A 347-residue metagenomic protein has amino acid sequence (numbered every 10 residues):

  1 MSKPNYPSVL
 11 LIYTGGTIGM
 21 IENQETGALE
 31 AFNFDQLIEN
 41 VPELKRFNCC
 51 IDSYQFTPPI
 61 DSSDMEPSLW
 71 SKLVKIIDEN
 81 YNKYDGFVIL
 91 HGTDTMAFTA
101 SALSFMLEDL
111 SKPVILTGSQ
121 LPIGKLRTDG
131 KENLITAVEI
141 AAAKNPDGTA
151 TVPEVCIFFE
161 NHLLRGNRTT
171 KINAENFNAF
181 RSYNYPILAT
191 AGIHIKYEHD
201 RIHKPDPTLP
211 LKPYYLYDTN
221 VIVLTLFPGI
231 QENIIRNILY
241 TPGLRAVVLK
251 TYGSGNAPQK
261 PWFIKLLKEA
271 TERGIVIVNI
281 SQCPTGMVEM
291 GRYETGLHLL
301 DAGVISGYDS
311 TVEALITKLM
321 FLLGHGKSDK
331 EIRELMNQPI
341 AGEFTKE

Functional and structural regions predicted by a protein language model:
M1-E79: ATP/NTP phosphate-donor binding region
N5-Y6, I12-G16, N33-K45, R165-S254 (+3 more regions): Accessory alpha-helical/coil subdomains and C-terminal extensions that flank or cap enzyme catalytic cores
I12-T14, I89-H91, I115-G118, P153-E160 (+3 more regions): Short beta-strand segments
G16-G19, H91-A97, H162-L163, G253-N256 (+1 more regions): Gly/Ser/Thr-rich loops at beta-strand to alpha-helix junctions that form or flank small-molecule/cofactor-binding
M20-I21, T95-A100, G130-L134, N256-Q259: Short glycine/serine/threonine-rich phosphate/pyrophosphate-binding segments that cradle anionic phosphate groups
L90-K112, Q259-L266, T295: Short Gly/Thr/Asp-enriched flexible loops that form oxyanion-binding sites at enzyme active sites
L116-G192: Internal gly/pro-rich beta-alpha loop/helix module that stabilizes soluble enzyme cofactors or their anionic handles
T251-E347: C-terminal non-catalytic interaction/assembly regions of soluble proteins
